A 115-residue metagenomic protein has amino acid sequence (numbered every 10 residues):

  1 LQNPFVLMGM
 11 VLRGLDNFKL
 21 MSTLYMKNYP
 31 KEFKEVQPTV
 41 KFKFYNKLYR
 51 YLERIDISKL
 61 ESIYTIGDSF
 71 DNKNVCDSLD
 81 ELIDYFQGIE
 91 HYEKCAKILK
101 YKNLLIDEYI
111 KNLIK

Functional and structural regions predicted by a protein language model:
L1-G88, K97-K115: Long, low-complexity, acidic Ser/Pro- and Gly-enriched intrinsically disordered regions in large eukaryotic
